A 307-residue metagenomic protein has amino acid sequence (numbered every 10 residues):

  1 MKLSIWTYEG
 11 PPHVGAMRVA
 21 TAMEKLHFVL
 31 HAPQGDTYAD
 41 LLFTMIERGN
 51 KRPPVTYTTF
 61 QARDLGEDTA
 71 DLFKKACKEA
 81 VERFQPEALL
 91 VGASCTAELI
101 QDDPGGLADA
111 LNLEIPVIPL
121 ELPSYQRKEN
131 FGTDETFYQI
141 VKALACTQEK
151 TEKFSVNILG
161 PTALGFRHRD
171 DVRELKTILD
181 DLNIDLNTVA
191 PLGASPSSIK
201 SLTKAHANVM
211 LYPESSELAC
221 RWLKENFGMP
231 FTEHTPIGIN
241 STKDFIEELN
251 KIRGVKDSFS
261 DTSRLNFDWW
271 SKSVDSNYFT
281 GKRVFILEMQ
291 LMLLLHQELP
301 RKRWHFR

Functional and structural regions predicted by a protein language model:
M1-R307: An N-terminal assembly and electron-transfer interface module characteristic of large anaerobic redox and radical
